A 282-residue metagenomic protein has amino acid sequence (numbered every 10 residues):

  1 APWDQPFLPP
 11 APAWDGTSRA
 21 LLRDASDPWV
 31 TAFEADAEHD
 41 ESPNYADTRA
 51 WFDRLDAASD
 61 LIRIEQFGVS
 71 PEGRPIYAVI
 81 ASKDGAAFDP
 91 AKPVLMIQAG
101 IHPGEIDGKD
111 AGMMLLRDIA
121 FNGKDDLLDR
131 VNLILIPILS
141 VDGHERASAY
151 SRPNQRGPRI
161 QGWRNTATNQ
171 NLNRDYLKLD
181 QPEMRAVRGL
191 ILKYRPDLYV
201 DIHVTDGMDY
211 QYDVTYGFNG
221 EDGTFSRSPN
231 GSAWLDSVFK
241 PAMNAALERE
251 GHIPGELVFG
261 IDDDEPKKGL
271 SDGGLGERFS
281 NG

Functional and structural regions predicted by a protein language model:
A1-Q5: Bacterial Sec-dependent signal peptides at the C-terminal "C-region" and cleavage site
A13-S18: Eukaryotic membrane transport/trafficking proteins
R19-D40, I97-A99: Acidic/histidine-rich, surface-exposed loop or edge segments in extracytoplasmic proteins
E41-Y45, P71-Y77, D107-G108, L179-E183: Phosphate/oxyanion-binding active-site loops and adjacent basic polyanion-contact surfaces
Y45-L95: Soluble metallo-hydrolase cores and metallopeptidase-like ectodomains found primarily in the secretory/periplasmic
P90-Q98, I106-K268: Active-site/substrate-binding loop(s) of hydrolase catalytic cores
H102: Conserved phosphate/anionic-ligand binding catalytic regions in large, soluble enzymes, centered on
Q211, P266-G282: Active-site-adjacent mobile loop/cap segments within catalytic or ligand-binding domains
